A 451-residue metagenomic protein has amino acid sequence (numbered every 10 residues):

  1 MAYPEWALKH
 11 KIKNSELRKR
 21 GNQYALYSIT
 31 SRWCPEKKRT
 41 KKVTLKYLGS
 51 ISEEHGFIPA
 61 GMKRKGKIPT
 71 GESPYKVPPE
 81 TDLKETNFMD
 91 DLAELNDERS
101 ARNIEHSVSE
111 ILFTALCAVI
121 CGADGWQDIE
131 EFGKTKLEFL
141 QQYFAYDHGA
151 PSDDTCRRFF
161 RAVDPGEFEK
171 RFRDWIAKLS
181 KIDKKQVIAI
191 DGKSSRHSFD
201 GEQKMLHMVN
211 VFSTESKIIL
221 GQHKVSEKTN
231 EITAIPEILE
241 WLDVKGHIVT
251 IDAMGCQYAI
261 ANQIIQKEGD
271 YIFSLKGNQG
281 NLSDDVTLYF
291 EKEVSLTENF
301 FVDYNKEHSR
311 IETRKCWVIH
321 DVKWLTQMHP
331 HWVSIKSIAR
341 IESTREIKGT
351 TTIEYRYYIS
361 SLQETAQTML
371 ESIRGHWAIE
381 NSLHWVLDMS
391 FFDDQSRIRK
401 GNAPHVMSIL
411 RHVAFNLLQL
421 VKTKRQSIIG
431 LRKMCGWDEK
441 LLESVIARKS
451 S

Functional and structural regions predicted by a protein language model:
M1-A189, S198, N210-Q222, P236 (+1 more regions): Dynamic "connector" segments at or just before major functional cores
G21-Y24, D200-H207, T351-T352, I379: Short, flexible loop/turn motifs enriched in small residues
S28, T114, I129, S152 (+9 more regions): Short, conserved catalytic/metal-binding motifs centered on acidic residues
K46-G49, G269-D285: Conserved beta-strand -> loop -> alpha-helix junction used to position metal-binding or nucleic-acid-contacting
P165, E240, E291, S295 (+2 more regions): Generic secondary-structure signature for well-ordered alpha-helical cores
K178-I251, C256-G269: Polybasic low-complexity intrinsically disordered regions
K276-G375: An anionic, glycine-rich sequence signature occurring as long contiguous blocks
I338-L418: A C-terminal functional module that forms or caps the active site or interfaces directly with catalytic machinery
